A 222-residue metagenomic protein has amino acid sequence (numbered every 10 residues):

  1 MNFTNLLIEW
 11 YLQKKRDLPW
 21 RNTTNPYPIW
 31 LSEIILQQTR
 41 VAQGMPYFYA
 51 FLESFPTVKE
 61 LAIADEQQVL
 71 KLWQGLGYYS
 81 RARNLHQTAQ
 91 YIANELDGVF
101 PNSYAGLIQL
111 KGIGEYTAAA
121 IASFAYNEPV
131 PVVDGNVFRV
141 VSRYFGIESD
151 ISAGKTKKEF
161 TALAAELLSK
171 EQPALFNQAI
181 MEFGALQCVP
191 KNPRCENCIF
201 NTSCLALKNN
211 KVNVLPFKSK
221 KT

Functional and structural regions predicted by a protein language model:
F3-E196, F200-V214: Catalytic cores of DNA base-excision repair glycosylases
F217-T222: Short, intrinsically disordered, charge-balanced linker/junction segments flanking boundaries in proteins
